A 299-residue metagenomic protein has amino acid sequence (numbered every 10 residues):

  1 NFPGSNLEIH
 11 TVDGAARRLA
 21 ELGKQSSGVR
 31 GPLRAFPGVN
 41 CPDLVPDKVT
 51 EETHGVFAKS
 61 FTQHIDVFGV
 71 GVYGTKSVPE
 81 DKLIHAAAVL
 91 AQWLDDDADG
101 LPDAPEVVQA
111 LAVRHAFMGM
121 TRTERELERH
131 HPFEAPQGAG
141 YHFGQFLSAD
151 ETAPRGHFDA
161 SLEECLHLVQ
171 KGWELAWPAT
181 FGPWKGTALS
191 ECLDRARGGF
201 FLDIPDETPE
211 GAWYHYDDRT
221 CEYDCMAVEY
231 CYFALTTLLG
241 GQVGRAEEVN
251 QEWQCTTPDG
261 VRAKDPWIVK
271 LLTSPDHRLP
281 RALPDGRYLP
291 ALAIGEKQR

Functional and structural regions predicted by a protein language model:
F2-S26, V228-R299: Pan-zinc metallopeptidase signature
F2-T11, A16-L22, G28, F57-S60 (+1 more regions): Acidic/His-rich structured neighborhood in mature extracellular/periplasmic domains
L22-D66: N-terminal low-complexity, Pro/Thr/Ser-rich intrinsically disordered segments that act as propeptides or flexible
G74-S77, H215-Y223, T256: Active-site rim elements
L83, C225-V228: Active-site-proximal structural scaffolding
G100, R129-P136, D217, Q242-E252: Low-complexity, polar-biased intrinsically disordered regions enriched in Pro/Ser/Thr/Gly
A176-W177, D203-I204, T208, A212 (+2 more regions): Substrate-binding/catalytic groove segments of enzymes that remodel or degrade extracellular structural polymers
